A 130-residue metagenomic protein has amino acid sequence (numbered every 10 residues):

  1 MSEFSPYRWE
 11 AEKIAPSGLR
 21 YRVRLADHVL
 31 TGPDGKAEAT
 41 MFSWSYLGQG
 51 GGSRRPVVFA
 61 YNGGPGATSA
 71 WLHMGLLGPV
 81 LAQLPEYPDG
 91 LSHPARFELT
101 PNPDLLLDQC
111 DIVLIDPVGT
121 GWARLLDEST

Functional and structural regions predicted by a protein language model:
M1-V57, S69: Catalytic-loop region of hydrolases
A37-S129: N-terminal cap/lid subdomain of alpha/beta-hydrolase-fold enzymes
